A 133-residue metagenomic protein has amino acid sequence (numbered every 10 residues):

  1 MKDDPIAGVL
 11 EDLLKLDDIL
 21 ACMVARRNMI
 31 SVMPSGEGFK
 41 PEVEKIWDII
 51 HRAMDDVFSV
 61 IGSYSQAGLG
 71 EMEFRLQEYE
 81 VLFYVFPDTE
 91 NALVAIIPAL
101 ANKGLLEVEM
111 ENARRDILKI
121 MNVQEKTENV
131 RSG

Functional and structural regions predicted by a protein language model:
M1-K15: Short, basic/aromatic recognition patches
K2-D4, G36-L82: A charged amphipathic helix-loop-strand protein-protein interaction module that recurs in cytosolic assemblies
L14-M29: Short N-terminal helix-loop-first-beta-strand/juxtamembrane motif that initiates sensory/input modules
M29-I30, L93: Residue-level preference for non-acidic, small/hydrophobic
M33-F39, P98-A99: Short beta->alpha transition motifs characteristic of CBS
A67-L105: Sensory/regulatory domains in signal-transduction proteins
K103-G133: Juxtadomain coupling helices with adjacent low-complexity linkers
